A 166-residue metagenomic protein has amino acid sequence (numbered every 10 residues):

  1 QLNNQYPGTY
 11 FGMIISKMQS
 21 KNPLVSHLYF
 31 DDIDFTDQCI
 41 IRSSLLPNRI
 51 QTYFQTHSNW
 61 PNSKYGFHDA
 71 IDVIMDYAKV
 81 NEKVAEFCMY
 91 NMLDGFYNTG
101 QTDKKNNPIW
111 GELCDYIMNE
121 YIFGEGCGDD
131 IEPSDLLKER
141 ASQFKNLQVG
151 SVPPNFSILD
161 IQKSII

Functional and structural regions predicted by a protein language model:
Q1-I161: Oxidative protein folding and maturation machinery
I166: Short active-site neighborhood of thiol/selenol oxidoreductases, capturing the structured segment around
